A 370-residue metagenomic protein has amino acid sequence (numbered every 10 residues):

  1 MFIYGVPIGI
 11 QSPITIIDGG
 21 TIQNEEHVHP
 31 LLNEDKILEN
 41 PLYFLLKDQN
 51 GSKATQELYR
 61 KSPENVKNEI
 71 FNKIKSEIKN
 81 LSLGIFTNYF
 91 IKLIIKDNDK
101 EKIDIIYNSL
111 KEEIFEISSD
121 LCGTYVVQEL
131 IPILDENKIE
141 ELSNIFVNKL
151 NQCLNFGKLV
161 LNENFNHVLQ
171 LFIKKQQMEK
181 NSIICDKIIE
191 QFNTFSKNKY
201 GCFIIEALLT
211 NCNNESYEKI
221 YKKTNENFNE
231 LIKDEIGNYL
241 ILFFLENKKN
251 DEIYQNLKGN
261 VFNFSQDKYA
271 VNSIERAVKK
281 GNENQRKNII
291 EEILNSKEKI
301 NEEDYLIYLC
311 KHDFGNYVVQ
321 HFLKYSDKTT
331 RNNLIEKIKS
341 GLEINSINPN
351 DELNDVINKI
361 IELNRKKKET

Functional and structural regions predicted by a protein language model:
M1-T370: Eukaryotic gene-expression regulator signature that favors modular helical reader/repeat domains and their
